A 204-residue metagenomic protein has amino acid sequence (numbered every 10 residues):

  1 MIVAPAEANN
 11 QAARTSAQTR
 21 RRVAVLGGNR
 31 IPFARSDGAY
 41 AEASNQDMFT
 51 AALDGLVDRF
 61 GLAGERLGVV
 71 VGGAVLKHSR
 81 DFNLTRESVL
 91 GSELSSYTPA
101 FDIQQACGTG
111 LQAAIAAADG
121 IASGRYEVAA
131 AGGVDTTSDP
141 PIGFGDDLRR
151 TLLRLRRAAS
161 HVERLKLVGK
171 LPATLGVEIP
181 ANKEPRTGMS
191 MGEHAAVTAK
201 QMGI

Functional and structural regions predicted by a protein language model:
I2-R21, R35-A43, F49-G64, F82 (+2 more regions): Acyl-thioester C-C bond-transforming condensing/cleaving domain
L26-G27, Q104: Residue-level detector of conserved, well-ordered beta-strand and adjacent loop positions that form binding/recognition
G28-F33: Short polar catalytic/cofactor-binding loops
V70-A74: Short glycine-rich or small-residue beta-strand-to-loop segments that form or flank ligand, phosphate, metal/Fe-S
L76-K77, T109: Glycine-/small-residue-rich active-site loops that bind phosphorylated ligands and cofactors
H78-L84: Short glycine/threonine-rich loop-to-helix capping motif typified by GTGT followed within a few residues by an Asp-Pro
